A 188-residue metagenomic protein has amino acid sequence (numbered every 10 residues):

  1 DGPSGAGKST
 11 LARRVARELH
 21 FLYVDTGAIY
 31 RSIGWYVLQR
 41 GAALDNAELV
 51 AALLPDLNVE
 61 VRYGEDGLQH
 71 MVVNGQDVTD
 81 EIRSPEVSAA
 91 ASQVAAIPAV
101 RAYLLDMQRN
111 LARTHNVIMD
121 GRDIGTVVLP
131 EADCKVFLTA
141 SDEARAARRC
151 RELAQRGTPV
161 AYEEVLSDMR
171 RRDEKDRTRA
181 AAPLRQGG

Functional and structural regions predicted by a protein language model:
G2: The Walker A (P-loop) glycine that initiates the GxxxxGKT/S ATP-binding motif of P-loop NTPases
G5: Walker A (P-loop) phosphate-binding loop of P-loop NTPases
K8: Conserved lysine of the Walker
L11: Hydrophobic positions on the alpha1 helix immediately C-terminal to the Walker A/P-loop
R14: Active-site signature of alpha/beta-hydrolase-fold catalytic machinery across serine- and Asp/Cys-nucleophile hydrolases
R17-S84: N-terminal phosphate/diphosphate-binding loop that engages ATP/GTP or pyrophosphate donors across diverse enzyme folds
Y63, Q108-T114, R122-V127, E131 (+1 more regions): Small-molecule kinase domains that catalyze NTP-dependent phosphoryl transfer to phosphate-bearing small molecules
T79-R156: ATP-dependent NMP and nucleoside kinases share a basic, alpha-helical "lid"
